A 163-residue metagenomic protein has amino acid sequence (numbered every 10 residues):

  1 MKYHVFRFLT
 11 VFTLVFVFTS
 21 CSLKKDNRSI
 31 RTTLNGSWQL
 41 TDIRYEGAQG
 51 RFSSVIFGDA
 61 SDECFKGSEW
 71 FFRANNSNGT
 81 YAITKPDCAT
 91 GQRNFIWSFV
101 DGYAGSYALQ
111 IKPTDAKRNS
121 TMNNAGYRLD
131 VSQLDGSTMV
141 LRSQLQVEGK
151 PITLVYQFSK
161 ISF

Functional and structural regions predicted by a protein language model:
M1-T10: Bacterial N-terminal signal peptides that target proteins for export
R7, L14, Q133-G136: Generic secretory/membrane-interface signal
T10-T13, G79: Small side chains
V17-S20: C-terminal motif of bacterial Sec signal peptides marking the signal peptidase cleavage site
S22-I96, V100-F163: Lipid interaction determinants
